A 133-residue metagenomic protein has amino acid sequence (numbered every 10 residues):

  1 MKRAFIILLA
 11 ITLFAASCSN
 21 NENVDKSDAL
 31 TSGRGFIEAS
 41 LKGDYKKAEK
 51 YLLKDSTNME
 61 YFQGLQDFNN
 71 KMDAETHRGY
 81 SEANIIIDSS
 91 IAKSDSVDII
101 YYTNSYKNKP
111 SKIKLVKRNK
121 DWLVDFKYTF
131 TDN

Functional and structural regions predicted by a protein language model:
M1-A4: Positively charged n-region of N-terminal signal peptides that target proteins for export
A10-I11: Short, linear, compositionally biased motifs with a strong N-terminal bias
F14-S17: C-terminal motif of bacterial Sec signal peptides marking the signal peptidase cleavage site
S19-R34: Short, low-complexity, disordered segments immediately C-terminal to signal peptides in bacterial exported proteins
L30-T31, G35, S40-K93: Short solvent-exposed beta->alpha transition segments
E82-N133: Exposed beta-sheet edge and beta->alpha loop/turn motif
